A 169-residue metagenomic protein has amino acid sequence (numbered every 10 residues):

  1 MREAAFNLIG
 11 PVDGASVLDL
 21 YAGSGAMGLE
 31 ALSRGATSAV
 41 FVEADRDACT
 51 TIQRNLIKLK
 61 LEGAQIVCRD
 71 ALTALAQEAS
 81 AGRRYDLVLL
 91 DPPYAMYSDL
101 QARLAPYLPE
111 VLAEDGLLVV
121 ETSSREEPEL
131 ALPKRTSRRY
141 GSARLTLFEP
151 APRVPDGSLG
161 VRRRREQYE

Functional and structural regions predicted by a protein language model:
M1-E169: Class I S-adenosyl-L-methionine-dependent methyltransferase catalytic core
